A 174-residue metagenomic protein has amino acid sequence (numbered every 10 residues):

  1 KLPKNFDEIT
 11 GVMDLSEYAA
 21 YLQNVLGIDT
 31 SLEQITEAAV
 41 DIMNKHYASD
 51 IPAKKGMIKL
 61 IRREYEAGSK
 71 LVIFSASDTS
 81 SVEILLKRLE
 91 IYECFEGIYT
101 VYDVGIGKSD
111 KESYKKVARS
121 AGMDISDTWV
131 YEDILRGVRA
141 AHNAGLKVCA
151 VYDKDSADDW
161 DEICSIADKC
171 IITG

Functional and structural regions predicted by a protein language model:
K1-I58, Y65-A67: N-terminal helical cap/lid subdomain that shapes the substrate entry/recognition surface in HAD-like hydrolases
K1-L2, T30, L71, E93 (+2 more regions): Residue-level detector of short coil/turn "hinge" positions at structural boundaries
P3-F6, E33, F74, E96 (+2 more regions): Residue-level detector of family-conserved "landmark" positions at structurally sensitive sites
E33, I51, A76, G107-K108: Non-catalytic, surface-exposed connector residues within folded enzymatic/regulatory domains
A53, L71-F74, V130-Y131: Conserved SAM-binding loop
R62-Y65, T79, E83-G174: Asp-based, Mg2+/Mn2+-dependent phosphohydrolase catalytic module
